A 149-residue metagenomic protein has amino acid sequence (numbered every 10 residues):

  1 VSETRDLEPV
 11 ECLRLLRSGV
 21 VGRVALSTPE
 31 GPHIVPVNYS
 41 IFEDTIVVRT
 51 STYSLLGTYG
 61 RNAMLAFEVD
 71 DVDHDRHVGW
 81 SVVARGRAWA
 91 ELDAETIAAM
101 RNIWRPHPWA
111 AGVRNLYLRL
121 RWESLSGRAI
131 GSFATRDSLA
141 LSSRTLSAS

Functional and structural regions predicted by a protein language model:
V1-R23: Short, basic/aromatic recognition patches
S2-E3, A66, D70-S149: Charged, gly/pro-rich active-site loop segments
C12, V20, D44, A63 (+2 more regions): A generic secondary-structure signal marking the coil-to-beta-strand transition
G19-S51, F67: Short beta-strand segments
E30, S54-L56, A134: Short, surface-exposed beta-strand-loop junctions and turns on beta-sheet-rich folds
P32-I34, Y59-G60, H77-G79: Short glycine/proline-enriched turns and hinge-like loops at secondary-structure junctions
N38, L56-G57, P108-A110: Short secondary-structure boundary/capping segments
V48-H74: Helix-adjacent hinge/juxtasegments
